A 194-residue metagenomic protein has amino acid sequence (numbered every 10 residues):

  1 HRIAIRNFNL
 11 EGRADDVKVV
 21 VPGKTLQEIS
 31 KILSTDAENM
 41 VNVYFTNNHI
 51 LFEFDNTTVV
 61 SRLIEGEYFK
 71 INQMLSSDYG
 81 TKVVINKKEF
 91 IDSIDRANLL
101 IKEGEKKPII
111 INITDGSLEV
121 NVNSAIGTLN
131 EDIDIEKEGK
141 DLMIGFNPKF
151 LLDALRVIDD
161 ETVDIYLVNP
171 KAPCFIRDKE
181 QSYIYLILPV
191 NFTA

Functional and structural regions predicted by a protein language model:
H1-A4, G12-I64, Y79-A194: DNA polymerase processivity clamps
E67: Glycine-rich, pocket-lining loop/helix-strand segments that form or immediately flank
K70-I71: Specificity-determining recognition surfaces
M74-D78: Short hinge/gating elements
